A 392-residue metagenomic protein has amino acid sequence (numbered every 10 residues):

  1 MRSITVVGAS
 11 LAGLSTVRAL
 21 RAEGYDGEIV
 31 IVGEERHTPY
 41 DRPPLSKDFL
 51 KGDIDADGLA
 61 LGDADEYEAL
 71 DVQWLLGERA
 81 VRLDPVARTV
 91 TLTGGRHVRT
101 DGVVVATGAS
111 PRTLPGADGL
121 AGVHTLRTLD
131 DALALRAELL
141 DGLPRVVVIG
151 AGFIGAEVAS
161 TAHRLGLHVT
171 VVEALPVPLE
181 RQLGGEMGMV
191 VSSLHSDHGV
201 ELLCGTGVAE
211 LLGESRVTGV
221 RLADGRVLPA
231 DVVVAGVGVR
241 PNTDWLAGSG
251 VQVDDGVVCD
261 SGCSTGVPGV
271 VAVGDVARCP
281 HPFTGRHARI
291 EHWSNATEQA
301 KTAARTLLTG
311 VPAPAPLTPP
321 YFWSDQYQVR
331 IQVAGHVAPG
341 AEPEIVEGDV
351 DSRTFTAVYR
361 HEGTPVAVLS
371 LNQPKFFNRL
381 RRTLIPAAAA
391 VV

Functional and structural regions predicted by a protein language model:
M1-T5, L61-V147, A223, V234-G236 (+2 more regions): FAD-binding core/adjacent interface of flavoenzyme oxidoreductases
M1-V72, A159-Q182: Beta1-alpha1 glycine-rich phosphate/pyrophosphate-binding loop at the start of Rossmann-like nucleotide-binding domains
R2-S3, A9, A22, R278-K375: Mid-to-C-terminal Rossmann-like scaffold of FAD/NAD(P)H-dependent oxidoreductases
G8-A12, E34, R127-T128, I149-I154: Glycine-rich Rossmann-fold phosphate-binding loop(s) that bind the pyrophosphate of adenine dinucleotide cofactors
D26-E28, W74-T91, V98, L165-C259: A Rossmann-like FAD-binding core segment of flavoenzymes
T93-G95, A223-G225, Q326-Q328, R353: Glycine-centered tight beta-turn/hairpin loop motif at sheet-sheet or coil-to-beta transitions
A121-L143, S215-R221, R226-T302: FAD-site-proximal beta/loop scaffold in flavoenzymes
P374-A390: A short, polar/charged loop-to-alpha-helix boundary motif
